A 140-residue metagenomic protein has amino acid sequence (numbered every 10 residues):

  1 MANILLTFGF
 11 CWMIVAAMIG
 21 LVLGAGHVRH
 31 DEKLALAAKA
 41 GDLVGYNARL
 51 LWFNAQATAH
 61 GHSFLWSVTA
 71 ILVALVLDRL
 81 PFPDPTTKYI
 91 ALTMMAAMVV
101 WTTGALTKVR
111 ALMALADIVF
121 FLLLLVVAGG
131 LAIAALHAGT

Functional and structural regions predicted by a protein language model:
M1-Q56, V68, A74-T140: Polytopic transmembrane helical bundles with strong interfacial aromatic enrichment
H60-G61: Divalent metal-coordination and catalytic microenvironments
